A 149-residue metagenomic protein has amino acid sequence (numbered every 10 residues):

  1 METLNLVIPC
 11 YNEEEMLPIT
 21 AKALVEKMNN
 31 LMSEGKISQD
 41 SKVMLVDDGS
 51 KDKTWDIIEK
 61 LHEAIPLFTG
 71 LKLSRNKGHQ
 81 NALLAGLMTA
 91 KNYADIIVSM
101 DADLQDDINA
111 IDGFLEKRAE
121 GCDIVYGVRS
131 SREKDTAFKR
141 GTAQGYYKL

Functional and structural regions predicted by a protein language model:
M1-N30, E34-S38: N-proximal low-complexity "stem/linker" segments adjacent to membrane-targeting elements
E13-M16, S50, D107: Donor nucleotide-sugar binding loop of glycosyltransferases
A21, M32-G49, L71-K72: Short beta-strand/loop segment that forms part of the nucleotide-sugar
M44-W55, L104-Q105: A conserved acidic beta->alpha catalytic loop
A64, L84-I96: Active-site nucleotide-sugar/metal-binding loop of Leloir-type enzymes
F68, D95, D123: Conserved acidic residues
L71-R75, H79-T89, I108-L149: Acceptor/aglycone-binding surface of glycosyltransferases and processive sugar-polymer synthases
Y93-Q105: Short beta-strand-to-loop acidic/aromatic patch adjacent to the donor-nucleotide binding site
